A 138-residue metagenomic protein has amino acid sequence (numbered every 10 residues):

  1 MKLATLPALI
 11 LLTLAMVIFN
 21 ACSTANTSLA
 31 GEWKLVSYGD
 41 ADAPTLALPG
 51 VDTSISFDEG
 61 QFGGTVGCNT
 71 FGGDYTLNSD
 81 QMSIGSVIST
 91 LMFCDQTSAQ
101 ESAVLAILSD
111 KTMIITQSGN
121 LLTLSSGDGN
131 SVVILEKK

Functional and structural regions predicted by a protein language model:
M1-L3: N-terminal secretory signal peptides that target proteins for export/translocation
L6-P7, L11, M16, N20-K138: Lipid interaction determinants
